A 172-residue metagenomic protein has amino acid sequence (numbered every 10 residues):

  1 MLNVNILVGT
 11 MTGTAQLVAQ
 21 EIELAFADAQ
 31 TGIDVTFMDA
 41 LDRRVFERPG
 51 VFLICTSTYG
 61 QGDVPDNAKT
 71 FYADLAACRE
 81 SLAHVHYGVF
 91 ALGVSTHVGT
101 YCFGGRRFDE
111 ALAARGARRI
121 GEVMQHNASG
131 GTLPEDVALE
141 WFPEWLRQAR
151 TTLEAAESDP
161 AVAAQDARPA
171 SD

Functional and structural regions predicted by a protein language model:
L2-N3, G13-L17, A25, A29 (+1 more regions): FMN-binding flavodoxin-like domain, especially the glycine-rich phosphate-binding loop
V4-V8: Local sequence-structure signature of Cys/Sec-based thiol-disulfide redox active-site neighborhoods
A27-V45: A short, well-structured beta->alpha microelement
